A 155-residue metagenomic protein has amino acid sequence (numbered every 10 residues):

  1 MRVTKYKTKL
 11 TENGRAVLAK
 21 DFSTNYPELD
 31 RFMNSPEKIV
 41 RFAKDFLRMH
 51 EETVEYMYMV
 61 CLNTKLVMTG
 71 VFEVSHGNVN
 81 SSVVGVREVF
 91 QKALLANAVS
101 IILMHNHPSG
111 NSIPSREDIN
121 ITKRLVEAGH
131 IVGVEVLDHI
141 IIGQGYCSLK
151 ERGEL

Functional and structural regions predicted by a protein language model:
M1-A96, I121-A128, V132-E135, G143-L155: N-terminal beta-strand/alpha-helix entry module and adjacent surface of metal-dependent catalytic domains
F72, I101-H107: Short beta-strands and strand-loop turn motifs
N106-P108, Q144-G145: Short, ordered loop/turn segments at secondary-structure junctions
S109-I113: Short, solvent-exposed loop/turn segments at secondary-structure junctions
D138: Beta-strand-loop-alpha "switch" segments that mediate conformational coupling across diverse proteins
